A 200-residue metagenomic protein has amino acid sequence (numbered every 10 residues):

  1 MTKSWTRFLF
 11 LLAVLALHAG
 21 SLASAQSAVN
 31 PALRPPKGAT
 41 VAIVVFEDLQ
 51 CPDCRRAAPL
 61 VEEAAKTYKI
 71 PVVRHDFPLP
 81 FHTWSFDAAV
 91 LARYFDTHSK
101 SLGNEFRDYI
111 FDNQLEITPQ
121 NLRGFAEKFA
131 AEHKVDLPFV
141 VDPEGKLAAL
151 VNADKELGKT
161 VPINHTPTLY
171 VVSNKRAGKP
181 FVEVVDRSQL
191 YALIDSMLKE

Functional and structural regions predicted by a protein language model:
M1-R7: Positively charged n-region of N-terminal signal peptides that target proteins for export
L9-S21: Bacterial N-terminal signal peptides
Q26-V41: A short beta-strand-turn-helix
P35-G38, A65-T67, W84, T160-H165: Extracellular/periplasmic catalytic domains that process cell-envelope and extracellular macromolecules
K37-C51, V72: Short active-site neighborhood of thiol/selenol oxidoreductases, capturing the structured segment around
E47, D76, S173-K175: A mature extracytoplasmic/lumenal domain signature
L49, R55-A131: Structural alpha/beta surface segment adjacent to cysteine/selenocysteine redox centers across thiol/disulfide enzymes
E127-E200: C-terminal cap of thioredoxin/glutaredoxin-like
